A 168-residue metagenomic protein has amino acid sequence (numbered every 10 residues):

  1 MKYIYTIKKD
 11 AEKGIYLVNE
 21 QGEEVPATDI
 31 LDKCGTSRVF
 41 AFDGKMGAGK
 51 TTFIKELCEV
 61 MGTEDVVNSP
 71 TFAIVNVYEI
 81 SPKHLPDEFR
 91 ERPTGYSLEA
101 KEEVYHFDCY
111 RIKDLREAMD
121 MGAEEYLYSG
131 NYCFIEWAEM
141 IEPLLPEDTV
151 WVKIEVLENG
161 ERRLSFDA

Functional and structural regions predicted by a protein language model:
M1-I30: N-terminal pre-Walker A segment at the start of P-loop NTPase domains
M1-K9, E91, E99, K113-A168: Short phosphate-coordinating micro-motif centered on Lys-Gly-acidic
I30-S37: Phosphate-binding P-loop
F40-F42: Hydrophobic anchor at the beta1->P-loop junction of P-loop NTPases
K45: P-loop (Walker A) phosphate-binding loop of NTP-binding proteins
K50: Conserved lysine of the Walker
T63-E79: Short beta-strand-centered segment that lines the nucleotide-binding/catalytic pocket of NTP-utilizing
